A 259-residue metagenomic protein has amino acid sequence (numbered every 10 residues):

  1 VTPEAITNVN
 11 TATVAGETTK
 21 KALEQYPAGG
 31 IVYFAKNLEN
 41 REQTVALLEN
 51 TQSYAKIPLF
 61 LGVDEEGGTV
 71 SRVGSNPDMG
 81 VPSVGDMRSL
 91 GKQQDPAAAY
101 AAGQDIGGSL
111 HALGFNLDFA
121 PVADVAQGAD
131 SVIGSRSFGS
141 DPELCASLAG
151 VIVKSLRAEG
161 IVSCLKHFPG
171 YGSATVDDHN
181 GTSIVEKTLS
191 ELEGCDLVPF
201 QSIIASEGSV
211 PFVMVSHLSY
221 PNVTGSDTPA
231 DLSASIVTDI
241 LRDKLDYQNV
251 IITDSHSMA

Functional and structural regions predicted by a protein language model:
I6-E24, A98-S109, G194-F200: Short, acidic/polar
T7-T11, A15, E39-A55, L59 (+3 more regions): Second-shell residues forming the walls of enzyme active-site clefts
K21-A35, P221-N222: A short aromatic-anchored loop/beta-hairpin motif
G29, N116, P211: Short acidic/polar active-site loop segments enriched in Thr and Asp
V32, D118-F119, C164, M214: Conserved beta-strand positions in the central sheet of alpha/beta enzyme cores
L38-F60, G67, Q94-G114: Active-site-adjacent structural elements in enzyme catalytic domains
F60, E65-V70, A123-A129: Acidic helix-start/capping segments at beta-turn-to-alpha-helix junctions
G85-F115, A120-V153, R157: A substrate-binding/cap region within the structured catalytic cores of diverse enzymes
